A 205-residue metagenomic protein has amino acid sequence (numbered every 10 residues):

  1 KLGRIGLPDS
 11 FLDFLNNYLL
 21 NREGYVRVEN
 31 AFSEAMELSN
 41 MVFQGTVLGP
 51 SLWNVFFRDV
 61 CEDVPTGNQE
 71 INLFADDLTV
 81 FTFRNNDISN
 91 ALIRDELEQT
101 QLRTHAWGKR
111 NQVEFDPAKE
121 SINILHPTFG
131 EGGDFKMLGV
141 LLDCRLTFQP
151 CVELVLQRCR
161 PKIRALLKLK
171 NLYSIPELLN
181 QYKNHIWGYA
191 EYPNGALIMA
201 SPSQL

Functional and structural regions predicted by a protein language model:
K1-F43, T82: Conserved pre-catalytic core of RNA-dependent polymerases
K1-I5, T79-A106, M199: Catalytic palm subdomain of template-directed nucleic-acid polymerases, centered on the conserved carboxylate motif
L2, L15, V26, G45 (+8 more regions): Mobile genetic element proteins and their domesticated derivatives, centered on retroelements and DNA transposons
L38-T66, T104, I175: Conserved pre-motif C helix in the palm subdomain of viral-like polymerases
P50-N85, I186: Active-site palm subdomain of RNA-directed nucleic acid polymerases
I71, I93-L97, Q101, F115 (+4 more regions): Hydrophobic packing residues in well-ordered alpha-helices of helical domains and bundles
Q99, A106, R110-K136: Short, conserved micro-motifs composed of acidic
G132-I198: Basic, alpha-helical interaction scaffolds
